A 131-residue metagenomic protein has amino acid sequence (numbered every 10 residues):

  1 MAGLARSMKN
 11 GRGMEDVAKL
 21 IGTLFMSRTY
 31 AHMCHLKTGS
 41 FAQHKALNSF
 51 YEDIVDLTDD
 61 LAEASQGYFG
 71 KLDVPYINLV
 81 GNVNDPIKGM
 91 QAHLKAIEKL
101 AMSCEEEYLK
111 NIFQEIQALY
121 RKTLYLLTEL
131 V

Functional and structural regions predicted by a protein language model:
M1-V17, N111: Charge-dense, intrinsically disordered terminal/linker segments
G13, L20, Q43, E105-L109: Residue-level recognition of alpha-helical structural elements
A18, G22-F25, T29, N48 (+4 more regions): Generic structural signal for well-ordered, non-transmembrane alpha-helical segments in soluble/cytosolic regions
M26-N48, C104-E105: Helix-loop segments that flank and shape redox-cofactor active sites
C34, L57, A64, L100-S103: Residue position in alpha-helical solenoids
H44-D73: Conserved alpha-helical segments that form or flank metal/cofactor-binding pockets of metalloenzymes
I77-V131: Acidic/histidine-rich alpha-helical segments that form the ligand environment of transition-metal centers
